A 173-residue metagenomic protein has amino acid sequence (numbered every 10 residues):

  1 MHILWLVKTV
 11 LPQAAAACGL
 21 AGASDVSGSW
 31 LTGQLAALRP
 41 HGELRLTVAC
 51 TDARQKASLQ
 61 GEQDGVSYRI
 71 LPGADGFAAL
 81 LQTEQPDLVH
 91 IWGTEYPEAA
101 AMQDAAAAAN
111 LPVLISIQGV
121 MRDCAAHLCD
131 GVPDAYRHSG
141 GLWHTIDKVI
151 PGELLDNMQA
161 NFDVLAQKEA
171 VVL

Functional and structural regions predicted by a protein language model:
M1-Q55, Q60, V66-R69, L173: N-terminal subdomain of nucleotide-sugar transferases
I3-L6, A107-D147: Active-site proximal beta-strand in glycosyltransferases
A15-A16, A57-L59, A99-Q103, A125-A126: Short glycine-/acidic-enriched loop or helix-start segments at secondary-structure transitions that form or flank
A36, M121, Y136-L173: Membrane-proximal helix-turn-helix segments that form the acceptor-binding/catalytic region of lipid-linked
A37, H41, A101-A109: Alpha-helical structural signal in soluble globular domains
A53, L59-A79, I91, T145-A160: A short, charged, and often flexible helix/loop element on the N-terminal side of the glycosyltransferase catalytic
L80-P97, M102, L114: Short N-terminal targeting/anchoring amphipathic segment
